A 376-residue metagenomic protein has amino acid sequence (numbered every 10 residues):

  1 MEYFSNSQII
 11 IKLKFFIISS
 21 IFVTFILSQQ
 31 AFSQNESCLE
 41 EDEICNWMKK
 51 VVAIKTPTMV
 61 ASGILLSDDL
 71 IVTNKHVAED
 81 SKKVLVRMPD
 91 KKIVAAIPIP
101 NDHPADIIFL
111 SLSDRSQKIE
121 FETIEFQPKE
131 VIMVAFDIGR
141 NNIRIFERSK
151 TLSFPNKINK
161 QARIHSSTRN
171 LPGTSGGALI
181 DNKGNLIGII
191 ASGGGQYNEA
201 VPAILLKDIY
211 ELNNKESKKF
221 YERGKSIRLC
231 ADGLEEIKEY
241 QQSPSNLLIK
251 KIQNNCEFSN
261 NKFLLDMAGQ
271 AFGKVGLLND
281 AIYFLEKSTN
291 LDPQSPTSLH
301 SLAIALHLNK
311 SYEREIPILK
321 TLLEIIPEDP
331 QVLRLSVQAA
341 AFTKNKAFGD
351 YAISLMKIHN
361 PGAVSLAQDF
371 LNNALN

Functional and structural regions predicted by a protein language model:
A31-L65, I71-N74, K83, P293: N-terminal activation segment of mature serine protease catalytic domains
Q34-I44, Q117-K118, L186-L248: C-terminal cap/linker of serine protease catalytic domains
L39-E40, S116-S175, I190-V201, M267: Flexible, gly/ser-rich surface segments that form the specificity/activation loops bordering the active-site cleft
V51, M59-V60, S67-R144, N159-R163 (+2 more regions): Conserved active-site neighborhood of the chymotrypsin/trypsin-like protease fold
S259-N260, P293, P327, P361: Short coil turns that delineate tetratricopeptide repeat
F263, T297, Q331, S365-L366: Start-of-helix register in tetratricopeptide repeats
M267, S301, L335, D369-F370: Canonical tetratricopeptide repeat
